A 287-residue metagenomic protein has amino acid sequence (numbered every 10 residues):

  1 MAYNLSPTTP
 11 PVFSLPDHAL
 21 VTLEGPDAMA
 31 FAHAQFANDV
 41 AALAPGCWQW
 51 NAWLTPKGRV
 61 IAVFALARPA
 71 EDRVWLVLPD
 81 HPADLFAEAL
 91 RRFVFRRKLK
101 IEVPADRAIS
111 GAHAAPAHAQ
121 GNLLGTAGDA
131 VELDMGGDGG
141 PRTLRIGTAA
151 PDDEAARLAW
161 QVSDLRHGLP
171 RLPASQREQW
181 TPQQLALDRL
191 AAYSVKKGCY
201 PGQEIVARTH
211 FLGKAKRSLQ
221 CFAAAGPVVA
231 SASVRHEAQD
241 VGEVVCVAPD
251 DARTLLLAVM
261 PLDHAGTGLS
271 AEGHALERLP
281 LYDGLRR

Functional and structural regions predicted by a protein language model:
M1-A62, R68-E71: Acidic, proline/glycine-enriched N-terminal capping motif
M1-T8, W53-V63, L124-E132, V206 (+1 more regions): Short amphipathic beta-strand starts and helix->beta connectors
T9-T22, A65-H167, H236: Acidic, low-complexity central loop/insert segments
T22-A28, A114-P116, A223-V229: Short, surface-exposed ligand-recognition loops at beta-strand->loop->(often short) alpha-helix junctions that present
H33-A41, E88-R96, F211, H236-Q239: Short, intrinsically disordered, mixed-charge
R157, S163-D188: Short, conserved active-site entrance elements at the starts or edges of catalytic domains
L185-Y193, A207-R287: Glycine-rich, small/acidic residue-mixed loop/short-helix segments
